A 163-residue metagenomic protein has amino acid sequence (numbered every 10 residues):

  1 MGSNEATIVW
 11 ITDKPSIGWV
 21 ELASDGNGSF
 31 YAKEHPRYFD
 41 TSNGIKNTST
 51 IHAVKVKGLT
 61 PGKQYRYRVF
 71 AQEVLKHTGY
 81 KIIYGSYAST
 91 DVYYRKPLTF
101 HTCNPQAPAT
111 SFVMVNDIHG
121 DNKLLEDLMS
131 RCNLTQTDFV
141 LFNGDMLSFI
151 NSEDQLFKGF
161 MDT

Functional and structural regions predicted by a protein language model:
M1-M114, L134: Acidic, histidine-bearing metal-coordination/catalytic regions of metal-dependent phosphoesterases
A107-L128, C132-T163: Active-site neighborhood of divalent metal-dependent phosphoester/pyrophosphate hydrolases
